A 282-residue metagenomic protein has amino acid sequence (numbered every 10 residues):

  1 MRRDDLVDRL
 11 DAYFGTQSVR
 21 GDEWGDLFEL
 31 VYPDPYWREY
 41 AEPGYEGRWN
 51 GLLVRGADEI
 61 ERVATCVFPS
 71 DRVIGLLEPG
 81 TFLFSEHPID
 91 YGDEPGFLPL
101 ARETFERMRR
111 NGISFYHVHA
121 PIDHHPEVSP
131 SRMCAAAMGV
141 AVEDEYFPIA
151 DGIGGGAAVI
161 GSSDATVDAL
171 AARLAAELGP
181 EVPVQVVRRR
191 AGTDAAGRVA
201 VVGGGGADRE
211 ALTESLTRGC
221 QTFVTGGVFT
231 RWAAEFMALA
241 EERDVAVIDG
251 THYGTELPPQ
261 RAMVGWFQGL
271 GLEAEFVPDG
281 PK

Functional and structural regions predicted by a protein language model:
M1-K282: Hydrophobic structural segments
